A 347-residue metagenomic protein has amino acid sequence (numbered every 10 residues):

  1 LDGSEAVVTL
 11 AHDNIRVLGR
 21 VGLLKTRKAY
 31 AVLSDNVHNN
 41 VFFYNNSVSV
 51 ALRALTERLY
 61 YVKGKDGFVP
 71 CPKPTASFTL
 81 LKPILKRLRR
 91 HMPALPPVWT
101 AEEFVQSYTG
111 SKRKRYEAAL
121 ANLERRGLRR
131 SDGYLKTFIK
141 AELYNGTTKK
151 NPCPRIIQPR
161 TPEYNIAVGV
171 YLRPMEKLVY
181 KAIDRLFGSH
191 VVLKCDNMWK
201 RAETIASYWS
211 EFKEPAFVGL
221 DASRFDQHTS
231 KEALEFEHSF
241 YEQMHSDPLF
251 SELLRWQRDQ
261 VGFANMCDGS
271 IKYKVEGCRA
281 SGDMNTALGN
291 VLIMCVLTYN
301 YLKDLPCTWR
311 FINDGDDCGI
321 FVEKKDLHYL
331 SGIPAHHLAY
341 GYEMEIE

Functional and structural regions predicted by a protein language model:
L1-E347: Viral RNA-dependent RNA polymerase
